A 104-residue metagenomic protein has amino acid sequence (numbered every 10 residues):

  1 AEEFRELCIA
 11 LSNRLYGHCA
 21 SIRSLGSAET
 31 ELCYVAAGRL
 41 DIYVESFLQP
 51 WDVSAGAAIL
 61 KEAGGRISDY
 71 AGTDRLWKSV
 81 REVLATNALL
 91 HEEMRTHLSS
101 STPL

Functional and structural regions predicted by a protein language model:
A1-L104: An extended, acidic
